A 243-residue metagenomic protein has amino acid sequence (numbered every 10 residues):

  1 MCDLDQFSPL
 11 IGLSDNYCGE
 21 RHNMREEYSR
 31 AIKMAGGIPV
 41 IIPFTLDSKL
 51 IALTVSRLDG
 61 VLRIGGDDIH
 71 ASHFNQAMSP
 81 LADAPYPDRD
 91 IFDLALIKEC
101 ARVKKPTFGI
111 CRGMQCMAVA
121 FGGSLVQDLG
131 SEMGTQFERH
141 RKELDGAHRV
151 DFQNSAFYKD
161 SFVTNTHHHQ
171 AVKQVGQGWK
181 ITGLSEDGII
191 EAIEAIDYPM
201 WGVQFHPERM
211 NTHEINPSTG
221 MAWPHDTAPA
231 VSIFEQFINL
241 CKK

Functional and structural regions predicted by a protein language model:
M1-I110, A118-V119, V126, G130-F157 (+5 more regions): N-terminal beta1-alpha1 cap of cysteine-dependent amidohydrolase-like domains
M114: The feature captures the ABC ATPase H-loop/switch
T166-H169: A glycine-rich beta-turn/hairpin centered on an aromatic-Pro dipeptide
